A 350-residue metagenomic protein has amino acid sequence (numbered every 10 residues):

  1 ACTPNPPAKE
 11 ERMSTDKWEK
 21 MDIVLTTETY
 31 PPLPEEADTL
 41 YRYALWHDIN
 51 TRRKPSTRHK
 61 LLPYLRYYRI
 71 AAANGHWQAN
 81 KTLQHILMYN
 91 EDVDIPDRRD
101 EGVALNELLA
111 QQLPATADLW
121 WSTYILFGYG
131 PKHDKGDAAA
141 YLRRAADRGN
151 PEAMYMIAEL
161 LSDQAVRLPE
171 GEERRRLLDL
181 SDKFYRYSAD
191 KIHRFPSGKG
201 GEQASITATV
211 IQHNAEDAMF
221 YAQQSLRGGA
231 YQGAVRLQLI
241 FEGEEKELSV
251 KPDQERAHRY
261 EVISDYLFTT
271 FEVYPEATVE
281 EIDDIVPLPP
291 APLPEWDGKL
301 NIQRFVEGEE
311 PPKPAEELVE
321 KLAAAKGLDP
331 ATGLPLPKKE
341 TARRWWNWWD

Functional and structural regions predicted by a protein language model:
A1-P63, N74, W346-D350: N-terminal leader/linker segments that initiate helical-solenoid repeat arrays
T29, D38, L45, R53 (+10 more regions): Amphipathic alpha-helical repeat scaffolds
L33-L40, D48-N50, N74-Q78, L83 (+12 more regions): Short helix-capping/linker turns of helical repeat alpha-solenoids
D48-E101: Post-signal peptide N-terminal segment of secreted/secretory-pathway proteins
S56-R66, D94-L105, P131-Y141, L168-F184 (+2 more regions): Structural signature of tandem alpha-helical TPR/SEL1-like repeats, specifically the intra-repeat loop/turn
Y64, A71, I86, L108-L109 (+8 more regions): Alpha-helical solenoid scaffolds that mediate protein-protein interactions, centered on TPR/SEL1-like repeats but also
R176-R186, M219-Q232, Q238-T270: TPR/TPR-like (Sel1-like) alpha-helical repeat modules
L248-D350: Terminal, low-structured helical/coil segments at or just beyond the last alpha-helical repeat
